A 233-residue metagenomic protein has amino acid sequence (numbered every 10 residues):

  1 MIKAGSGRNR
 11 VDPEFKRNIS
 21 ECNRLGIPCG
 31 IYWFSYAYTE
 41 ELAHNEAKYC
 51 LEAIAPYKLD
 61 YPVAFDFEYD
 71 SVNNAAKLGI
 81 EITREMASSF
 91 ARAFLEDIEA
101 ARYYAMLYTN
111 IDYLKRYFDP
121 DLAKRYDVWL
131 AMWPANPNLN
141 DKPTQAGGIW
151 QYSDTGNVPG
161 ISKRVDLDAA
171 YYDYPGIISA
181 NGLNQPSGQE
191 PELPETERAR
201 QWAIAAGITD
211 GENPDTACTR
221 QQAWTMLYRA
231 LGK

Functional and structural regions predicted by a protein language model:
M1-L95, E99-A101: Substrate-binding cleft of extracellular glycoside hydrolase catalytic domains
A4, N23-G26, I54, F94 (+6 more regions): Sec/Tat-exported extracytoplasmic proteins
C29, Y104-M106, V128: Hydrophobic anchor at the start of a short beta-strand that flanks the dinucleotide cofactor-binding loop
A43-L51, L114-A123: Distinct, well-ordered alpha-helical segments
V72-N74, Y113-R116: Short, solvent-exposed loop/turn segments at secondary-structure junctions
I98-K115: Aromatic-lined carbohydrate-recognition surfaces of secreted/lumenal glycan-active proteins
D121-G188: Functionally critical loop-and-helix segments that line ligand-binding/catalytic clefts of soluble enzyme domains
Q189-K233: Short, solvent-exposed alpha-helical surface patches in non-cytosolic proteins
